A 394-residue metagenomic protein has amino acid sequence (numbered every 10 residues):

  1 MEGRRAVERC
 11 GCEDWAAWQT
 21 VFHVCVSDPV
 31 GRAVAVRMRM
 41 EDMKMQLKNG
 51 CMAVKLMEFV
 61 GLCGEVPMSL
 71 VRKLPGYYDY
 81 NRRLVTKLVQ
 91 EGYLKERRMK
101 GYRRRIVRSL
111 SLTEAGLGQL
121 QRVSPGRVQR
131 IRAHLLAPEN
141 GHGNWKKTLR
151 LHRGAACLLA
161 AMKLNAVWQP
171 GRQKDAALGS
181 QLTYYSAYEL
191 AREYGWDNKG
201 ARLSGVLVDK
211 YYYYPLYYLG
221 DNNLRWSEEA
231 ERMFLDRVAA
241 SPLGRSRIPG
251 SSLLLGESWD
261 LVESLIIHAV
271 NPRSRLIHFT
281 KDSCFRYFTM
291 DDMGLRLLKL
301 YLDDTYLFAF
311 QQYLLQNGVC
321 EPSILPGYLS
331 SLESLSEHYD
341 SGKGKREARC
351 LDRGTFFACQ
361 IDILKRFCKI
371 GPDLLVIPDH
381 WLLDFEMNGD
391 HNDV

Functional and structural regions predicted by a protein language model:
E2, A16-Q19: Compositionally biased, low-complexity intrinsically disordered regions
R4-R5, R9, R32: Basic polycationic patches enriched in arginine
C10-C12, C25: Cysteine-centered motifs
W18-R130: Basic, Lys/Arg-rich alpha-helical nucleic-acid-recognition elements, primarily the DNA-binding modules of transcription
H134-E229: Exposed, interaction-prone assembly regions rather than primary DNA-binding/catalytic cores
P215-L224, L235-V238, G250, L254-V394: Long, compositionally biased intrinsically disordered regions
E229-L235: Glycine- and acidic-residue-rich phosphate-binding/metal-coordinating active-site segment common to enzymes that handle
A239-G244: Short, basic/hydrophobic alpha-helical segments
